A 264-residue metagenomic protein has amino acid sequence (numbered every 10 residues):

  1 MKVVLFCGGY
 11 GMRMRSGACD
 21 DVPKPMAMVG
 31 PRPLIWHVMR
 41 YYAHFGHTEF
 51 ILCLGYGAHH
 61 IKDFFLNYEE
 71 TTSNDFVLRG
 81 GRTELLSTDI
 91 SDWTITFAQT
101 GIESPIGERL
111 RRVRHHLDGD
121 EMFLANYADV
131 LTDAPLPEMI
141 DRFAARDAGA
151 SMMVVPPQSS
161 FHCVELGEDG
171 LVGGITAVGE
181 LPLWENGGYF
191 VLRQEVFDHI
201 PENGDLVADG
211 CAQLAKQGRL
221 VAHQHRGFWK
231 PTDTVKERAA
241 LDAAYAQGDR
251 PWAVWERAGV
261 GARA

Functional and structural regions predicted by a protein language model:
M1-Y68, F97: N-terminal glycine-rich phosphate-binding loop and ensuing alpha1 helix
V3-L5, L52, A125, A150-M153 (+1 more regions): Structural beta-sheet core signal
M26, C163-L166, A222: A structural signal for short hydrophobic beta-strand segments in well-ordered beta-sheet cores
P31-R32, I102, E168-G170, R193-V196: Short loop segments at secondary-structure junctions
L34-H37, R109-R112, G210: Well-ordered alpha-helical segments embedded in enzymatic catalytic cores
I61-G167: Conserved beta-loop-beta/alpha segment of the NTase-like Rossmann-fold superfamily that binds/positions NTPs
E121-L124, L131-A144, P156-S159, L171-A264: Catalytic-core segments of class I nucleotidyltransferases/pyrophosphorylases that form NMP-activated intermediates
